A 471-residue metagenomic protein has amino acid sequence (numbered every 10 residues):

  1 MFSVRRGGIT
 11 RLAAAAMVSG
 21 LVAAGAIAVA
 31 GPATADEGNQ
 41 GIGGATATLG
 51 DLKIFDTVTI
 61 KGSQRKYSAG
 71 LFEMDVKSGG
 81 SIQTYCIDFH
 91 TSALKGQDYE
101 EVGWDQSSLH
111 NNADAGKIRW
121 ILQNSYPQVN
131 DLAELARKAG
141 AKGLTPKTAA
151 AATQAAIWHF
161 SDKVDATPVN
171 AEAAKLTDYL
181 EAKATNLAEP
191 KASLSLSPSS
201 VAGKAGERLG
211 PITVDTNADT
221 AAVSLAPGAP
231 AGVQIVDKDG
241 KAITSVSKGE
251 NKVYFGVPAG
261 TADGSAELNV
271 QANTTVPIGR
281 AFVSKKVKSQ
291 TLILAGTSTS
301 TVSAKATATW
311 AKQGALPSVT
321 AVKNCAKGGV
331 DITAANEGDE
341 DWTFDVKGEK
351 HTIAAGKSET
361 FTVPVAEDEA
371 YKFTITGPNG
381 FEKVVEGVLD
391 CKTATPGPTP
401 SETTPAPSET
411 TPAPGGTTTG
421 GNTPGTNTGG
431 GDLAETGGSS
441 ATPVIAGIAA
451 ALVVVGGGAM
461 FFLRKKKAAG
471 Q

Functional and structural regions predicted by a protein language model:
M1-D36, T442-K467: Secretory targeting and sorting signals
S3, P405-L452, G457-M460, A468-Q471: Extracellular Ser/Thr-rich, low-complexity/disordered mucin-like segments
D36-V164, N170-N186, K288: Short, surface-exposed polybasic-aromatic patches that bind anionic ligands, especially phosphate groups
A174-L194, A304-A315: Proline/serine/threonine-rich low-complexity linkers at boundaries of modular beta-sandwich domains
A205-I212, A326-I332: Structural beta-strand segments of beta-rich domains
A226-K248, H351-A354: Low-complexity "stalk/linker" and mucin-like segments enriched in Ser/Thr/Pro/Ala/Gly
A242, N251-F255, K357-F361: Short strand-edge motifs at loop-to-beta-strand transitions and within beta-strands of extracellular beta-rich domains
T275-G416, G420-G425, G430: Membrane-proximal extracellular "stem/stalk" segments of glycoproteins immediately N-terminal to a transmembrane helix
